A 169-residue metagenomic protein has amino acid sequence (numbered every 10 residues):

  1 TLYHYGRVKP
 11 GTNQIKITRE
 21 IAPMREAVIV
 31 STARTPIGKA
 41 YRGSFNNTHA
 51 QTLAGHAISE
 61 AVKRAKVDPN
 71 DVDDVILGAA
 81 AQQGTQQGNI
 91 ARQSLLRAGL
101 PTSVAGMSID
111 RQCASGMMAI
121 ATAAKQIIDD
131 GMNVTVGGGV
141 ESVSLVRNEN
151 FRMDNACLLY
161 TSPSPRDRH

Functional and structural regions predicted by a protein language model:
T1-I21, S164: N-terminal amphipathic/basic-hydrophobic helices that include classical n-h-c signal peptides and signal-anchor
I15-A57, Q112-S115, A119-C157: Conserved beta-strand-centric core segments of catalytic alpha/beta enzyme folds
I58-V62, L95: Short, well-ordered amphipathic alpha-helices
A61-D71: Phosphate/pyrophosphate-binding loops at sites that engage ATP/ADP/AMP, CoA/4′-phosphopantetheine, polyphosphate
D73-G78: Short glycine-rich phosphate-binding loop at a beta-alpha junction
A79-N133: Conserved catalytic cysteine-centered active-site region of acyl-thioester-dependent Claisen-condensing enzymes
G88-A91, L95, E149-L159: Short, flexible, mixed-charge acidic loops at enzyme active sites
Y160-P165, H169: Conserved small/polar residues in nucleotide/adenosyl-binding loops
